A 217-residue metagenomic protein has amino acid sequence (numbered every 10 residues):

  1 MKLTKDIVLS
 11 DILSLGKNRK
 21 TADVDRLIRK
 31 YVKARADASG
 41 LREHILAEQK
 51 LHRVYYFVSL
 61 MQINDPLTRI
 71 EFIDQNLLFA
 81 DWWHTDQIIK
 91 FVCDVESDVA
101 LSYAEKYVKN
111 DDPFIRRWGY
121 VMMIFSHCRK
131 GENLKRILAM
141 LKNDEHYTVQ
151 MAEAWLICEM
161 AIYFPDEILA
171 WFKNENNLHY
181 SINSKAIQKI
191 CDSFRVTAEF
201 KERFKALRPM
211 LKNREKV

Functional and structural regions predicted by a protein language model:
M1-V217: Alpha-helical scaffold domains
